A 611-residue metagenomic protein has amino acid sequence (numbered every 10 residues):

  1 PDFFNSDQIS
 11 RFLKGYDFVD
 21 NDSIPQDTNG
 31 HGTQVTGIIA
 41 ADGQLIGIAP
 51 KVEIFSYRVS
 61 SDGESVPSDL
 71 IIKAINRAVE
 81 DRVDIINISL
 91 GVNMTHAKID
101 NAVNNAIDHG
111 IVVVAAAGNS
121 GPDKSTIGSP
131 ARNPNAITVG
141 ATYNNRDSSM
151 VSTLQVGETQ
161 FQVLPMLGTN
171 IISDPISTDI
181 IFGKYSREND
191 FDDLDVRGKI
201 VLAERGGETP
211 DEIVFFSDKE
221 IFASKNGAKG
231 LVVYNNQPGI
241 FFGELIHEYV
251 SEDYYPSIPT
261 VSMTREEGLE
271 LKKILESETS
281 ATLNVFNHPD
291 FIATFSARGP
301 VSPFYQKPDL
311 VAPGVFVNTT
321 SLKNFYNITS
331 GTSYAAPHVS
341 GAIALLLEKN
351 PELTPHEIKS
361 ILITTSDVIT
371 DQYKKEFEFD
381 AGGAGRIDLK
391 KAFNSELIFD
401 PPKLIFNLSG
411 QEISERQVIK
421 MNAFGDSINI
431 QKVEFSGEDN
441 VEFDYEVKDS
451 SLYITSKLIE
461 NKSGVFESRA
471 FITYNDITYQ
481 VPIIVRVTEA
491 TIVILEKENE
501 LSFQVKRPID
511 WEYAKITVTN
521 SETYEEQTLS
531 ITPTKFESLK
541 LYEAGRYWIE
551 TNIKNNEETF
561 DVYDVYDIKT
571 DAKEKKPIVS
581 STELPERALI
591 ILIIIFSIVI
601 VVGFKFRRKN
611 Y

Functional and structural regions predicted by a protein language model:
P1-K14, D22-P67, D108, R132-A136 (+3 more regions): Subtilisin-like serine protease catalytic core
Y16-M94, G140-N145, I180-F191, D195 (+1 more regions): Subtilisin-like peptidase catalytic core
T36-I39, F55-S61, T126-S129, P210-E212 (+2 more regions): Hydrolase catalytic cores
I85-N87, T138, I258-I274, E348-G425 (+1 more regions): C-terminal subdomain of the subtilisin-like protease fold in secreted/lumenal serine endopeptidases
T126-P308, A312, L322: Structured lumen-facing ectodomains of secretory-pathway proteins
F399-P401, F424-T455, K506, D510-Y524 (+2 more regions): Surface-exposed binding patches on compact interaction domains or structured appendages
Q411-V418, I459-R469, N499: Short, solvent-exposed loop/turn segments enriched in Ser/Thr/Gly
S597-Y611: C-terminal membrane-anchoring or membrane-association module
